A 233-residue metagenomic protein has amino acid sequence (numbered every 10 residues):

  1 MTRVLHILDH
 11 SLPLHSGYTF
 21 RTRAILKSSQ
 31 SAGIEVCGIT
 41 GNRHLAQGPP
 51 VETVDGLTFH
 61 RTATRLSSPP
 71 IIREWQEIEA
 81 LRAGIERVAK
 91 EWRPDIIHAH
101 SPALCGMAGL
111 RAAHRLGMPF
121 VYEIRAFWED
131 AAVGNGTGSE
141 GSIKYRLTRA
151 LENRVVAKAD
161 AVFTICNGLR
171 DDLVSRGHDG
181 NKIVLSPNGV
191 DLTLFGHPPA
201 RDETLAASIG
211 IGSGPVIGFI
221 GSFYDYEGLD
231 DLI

Functional and structural regions predicted by a protein language model:
M1-T64: N-terminal subdomain of nucleotide-sugar transferases
R3-I7, I211-E227, I233: Conserved donor-binding/catalytic core segment of Leloir-type glycosyltransferases
L57-A83, G136-I143: A short, charged, and often flexible helix/loop element on the N-terminal side of the glycosyltransferase catalytic
E77-L81, P119-V121, E129-R154: Nucleotide-sugar donor phosphate/pyrophosphate-binding loop at the beta->alpha transition of glycosyltransferases
I97-M118, Y122-A131: An aromatic- and histidine-rich active-site surface loop
A157-C166: A short beta-strand/loop micro-motif in the catalytic core of glycosyltransferases that engages the nucleotide-sugar
G168, G189: Carbohydrate-associated surface elements
G196-I211: A short helix/loop element that forms part of the nucleotide-sugar donor recognition site in Leloir-type
